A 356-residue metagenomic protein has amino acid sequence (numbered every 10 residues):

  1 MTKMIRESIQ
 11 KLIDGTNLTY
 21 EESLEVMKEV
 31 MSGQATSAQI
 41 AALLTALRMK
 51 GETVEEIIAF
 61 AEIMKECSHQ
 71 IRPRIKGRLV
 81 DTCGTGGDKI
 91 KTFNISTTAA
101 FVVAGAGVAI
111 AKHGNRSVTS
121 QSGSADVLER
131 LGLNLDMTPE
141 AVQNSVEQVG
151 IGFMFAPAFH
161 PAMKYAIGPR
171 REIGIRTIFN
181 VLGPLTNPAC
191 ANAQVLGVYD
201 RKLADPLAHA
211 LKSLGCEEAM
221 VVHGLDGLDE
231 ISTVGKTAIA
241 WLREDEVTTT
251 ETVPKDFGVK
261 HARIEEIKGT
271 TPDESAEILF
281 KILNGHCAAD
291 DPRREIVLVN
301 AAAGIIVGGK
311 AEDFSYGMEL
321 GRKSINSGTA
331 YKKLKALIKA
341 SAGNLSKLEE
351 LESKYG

Functional and structural regions predicted by a protein language model:
M1-M4, L12-I58, E66-R74, I296: N-terminal glycine-rich anion-binding loops that anchor highly charged ligand groups
T2-I13, L79-G84, A111: N-terminal small/glycine-rich loop or linker at the start of catalytic domains across soluble metabolic enzymes
K3, K11, L18, E66-H69 (+4 more regions): Glycine-rich anion-binding loops and their surrounding alpha/beta cores
V26, A46, F60-I63, L320 (+1 more regions): Short acidic/histidine-centered micro-motifs embedded in hydrophobic/aromatic stretches that mark compact functional
Q39-I40, A111-H113, V221: Short beta-strand segments at enzyme active-site cores
A42, T98-V102, I296, N300-A303: Short amphipathic alpha-helical face segments that pack within enzyme cores and frequently flank/anchor catalytic
L44, F93-V149: A glycine-rich phosphate/pyrophosphate-binding beta-strand-loop-alpha-helix module
G51-S117: Active-site cofactor/substrate anionic-group-binding motifs, chiefly glycine- and Lys/Arg-rich phosphate-binding loops
